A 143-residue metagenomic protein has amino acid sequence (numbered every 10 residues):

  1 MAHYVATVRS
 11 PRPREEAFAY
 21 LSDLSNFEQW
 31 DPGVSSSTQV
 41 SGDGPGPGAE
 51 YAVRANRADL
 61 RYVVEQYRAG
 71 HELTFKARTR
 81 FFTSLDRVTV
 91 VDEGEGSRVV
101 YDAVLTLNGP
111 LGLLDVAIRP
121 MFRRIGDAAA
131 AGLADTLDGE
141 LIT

Functional and structural regions predicted by a protein language model:
M1-G42, G139, T143: Hydrophobic ligand-binding cavity/cleft-lining segments
M1-H3, G48-E50, G70-E72, G94-R98: A generic structural signal for beta-strand entry/edge sites
H3-V5, A58-Y62, F82-R87: Short, surface-exposed coil-to-beta transition loops
T7-P11, T38, A52-R54, V63 (+1 more regions): Generic structural detector for well-ordered beta-strands
P11-E15, E65-G70, T89-R98: A short, structured loop/turn motif at beta-sheet edges
A49-N56, L73-T79: Short beta-strand segments that buttress and anchor functional surface loops
K76-A128: Beta-strand/loop substructures that line and gate deep hydrophobic ligand-binding cavities in soluble
F122, G126, A130, A134-L141: Short amphipathic alpha-helical signal-transduction/dimerization elements
